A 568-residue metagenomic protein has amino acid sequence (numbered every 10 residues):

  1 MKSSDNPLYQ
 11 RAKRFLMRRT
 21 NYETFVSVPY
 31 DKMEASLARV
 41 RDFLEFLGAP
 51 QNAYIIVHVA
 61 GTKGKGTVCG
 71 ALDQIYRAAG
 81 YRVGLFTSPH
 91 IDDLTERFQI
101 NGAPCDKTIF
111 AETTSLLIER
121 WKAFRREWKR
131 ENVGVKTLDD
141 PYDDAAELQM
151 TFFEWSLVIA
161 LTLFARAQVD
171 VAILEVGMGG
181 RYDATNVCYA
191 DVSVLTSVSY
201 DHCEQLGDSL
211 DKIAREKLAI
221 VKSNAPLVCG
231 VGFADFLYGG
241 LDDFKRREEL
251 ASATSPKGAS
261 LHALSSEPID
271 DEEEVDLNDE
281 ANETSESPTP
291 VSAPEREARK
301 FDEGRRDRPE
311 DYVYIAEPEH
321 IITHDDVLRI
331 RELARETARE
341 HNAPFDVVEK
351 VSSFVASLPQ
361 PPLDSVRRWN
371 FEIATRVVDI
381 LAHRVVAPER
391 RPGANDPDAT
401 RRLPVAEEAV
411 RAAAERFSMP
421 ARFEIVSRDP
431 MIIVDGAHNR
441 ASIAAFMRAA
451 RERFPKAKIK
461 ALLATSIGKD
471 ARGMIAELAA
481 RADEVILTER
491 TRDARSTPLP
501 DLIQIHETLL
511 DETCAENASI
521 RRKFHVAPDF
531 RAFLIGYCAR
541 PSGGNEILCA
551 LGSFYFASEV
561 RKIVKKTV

Functional and structural regions predicted by a protein language model:
M1-G61, V68-A79, L85-F86, R126-E147: Short functional linear segments
A71-A123: N-terminal phosphate/diphosphate-binding loop that engages ATP/GTP or pyrophosphate donors across diverse enzyme folds
L72-R77, F164, L478, H506 (+1 more regions): Hydrophobic alpha-helical packing residues
D143-F244, G304, P309-H324: Flexible active-site lid/hinge loop adjacent to a nucleotide/diphosphate and Mg2+-phosphate binding pocket
V171-L174, D183-N186, A190-V194, S199 (+2 more regions): Nucleotide phosphate-binding/pyrophosphate-handling subdomain across enzymes that bind or process nucleotide phosphates
F233-L237, L241-D243, E310-R331, R368 (+2 more regions): C-terminal helical cap/extension that packs against the catalytic core of soluble nucleotide-cofactor enzymes
D243-A316: Long intrinsically disordered, low-complexity regions that are acidic and Ser/Thr-rich
S553: Active-site-proximal loop/hinge segments that shape catalytic or ion-binding/gating pockets
